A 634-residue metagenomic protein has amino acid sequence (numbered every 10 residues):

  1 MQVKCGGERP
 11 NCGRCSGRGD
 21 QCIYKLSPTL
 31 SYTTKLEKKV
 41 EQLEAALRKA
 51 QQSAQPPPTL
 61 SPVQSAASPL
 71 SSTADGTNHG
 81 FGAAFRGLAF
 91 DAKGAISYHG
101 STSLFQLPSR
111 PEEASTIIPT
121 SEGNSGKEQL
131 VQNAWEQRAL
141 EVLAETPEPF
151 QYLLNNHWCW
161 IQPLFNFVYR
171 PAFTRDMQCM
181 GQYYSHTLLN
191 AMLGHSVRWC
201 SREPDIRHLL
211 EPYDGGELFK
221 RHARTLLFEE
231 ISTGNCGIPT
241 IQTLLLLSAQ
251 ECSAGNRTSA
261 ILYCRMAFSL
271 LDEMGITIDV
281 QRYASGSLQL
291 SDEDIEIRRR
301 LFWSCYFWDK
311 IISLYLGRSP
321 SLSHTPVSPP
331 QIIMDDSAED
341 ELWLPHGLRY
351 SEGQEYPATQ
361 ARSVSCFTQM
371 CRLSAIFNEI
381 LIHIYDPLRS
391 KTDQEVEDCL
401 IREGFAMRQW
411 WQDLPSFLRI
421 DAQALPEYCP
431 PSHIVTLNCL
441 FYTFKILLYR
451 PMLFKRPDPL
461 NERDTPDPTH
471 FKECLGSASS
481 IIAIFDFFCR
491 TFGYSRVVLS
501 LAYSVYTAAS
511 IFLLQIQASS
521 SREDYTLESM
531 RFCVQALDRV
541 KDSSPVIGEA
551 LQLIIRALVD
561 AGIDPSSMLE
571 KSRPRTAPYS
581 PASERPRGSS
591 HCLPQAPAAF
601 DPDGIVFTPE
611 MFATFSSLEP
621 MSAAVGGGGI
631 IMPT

Functional and structural regions predicted by a protein language model:
M1-W160, M266, R318-P320, P329 (+6 more regions): Intrinsic, low-complexity transcriptional activation domains
Q52-T59, Q137-R138, A144, E148-S365 (+8 more regions): Acidic, Ser/Thr-rich, low-complexity intrinsically disordered regions in fungal proteins
F367-M370: Acidic, PEST-like segments
I482-L501, L513-T634: Fungal-biased detection of long, low-complexity, Ser/Thr- and Lys/Arg-rich intrinsically disordered regions
